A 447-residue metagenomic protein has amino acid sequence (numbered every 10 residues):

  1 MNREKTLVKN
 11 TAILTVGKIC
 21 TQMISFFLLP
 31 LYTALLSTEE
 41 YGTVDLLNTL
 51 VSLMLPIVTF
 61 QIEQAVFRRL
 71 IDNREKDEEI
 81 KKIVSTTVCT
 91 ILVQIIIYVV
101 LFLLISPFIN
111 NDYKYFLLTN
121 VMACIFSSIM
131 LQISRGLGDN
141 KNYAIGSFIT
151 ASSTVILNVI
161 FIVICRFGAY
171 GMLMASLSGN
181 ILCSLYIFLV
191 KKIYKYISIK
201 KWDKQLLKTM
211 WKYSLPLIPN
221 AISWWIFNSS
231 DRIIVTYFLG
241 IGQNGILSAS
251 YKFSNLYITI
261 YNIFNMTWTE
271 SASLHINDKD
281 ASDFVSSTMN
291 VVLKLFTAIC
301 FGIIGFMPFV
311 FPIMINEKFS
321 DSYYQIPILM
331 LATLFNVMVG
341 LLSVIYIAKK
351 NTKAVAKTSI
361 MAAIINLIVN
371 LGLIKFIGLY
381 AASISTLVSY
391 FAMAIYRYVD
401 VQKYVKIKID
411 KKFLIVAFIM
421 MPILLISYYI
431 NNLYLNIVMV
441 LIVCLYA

Functional and structural regions predicted by a protein language model:
M1-I24, E78, K141, I145 (+4 more regions): N-terminal membrane topogenesis motif
M1-R3, L7, Y115, A169 (+4 more regions): Interhelical loop/hinge segments that connect adjacent transmembrane helices in multipass membrane
T6-E63, V99, N120, T150-V155 (+5 more regions): Signature of the first transmembrane helix
M23, V58-T59, Q64, S85-Y115 (+2 more regions): Alpha-helical transmembrane segments of multi-pass membrane transport and lipid-handling proteins
L29, V58-E75, S250, S254-N290 (+1 more regions): Helix-loop junctions and terminal segments of transmembrane helices in multi-pass membrane transport/translocation
R69, C124-S147, M330-M361, V401-V405: Membrane-interface junctions at transmembrane-helix termini in multi-pass inner-membrane proteins
I145-I193, M361-I365, L379-D400: Hydrophobic alpha-helical transmembrane segments
A362, D410-A447: Transmembrane alpha-helical segments of multi-pass transport proteins
